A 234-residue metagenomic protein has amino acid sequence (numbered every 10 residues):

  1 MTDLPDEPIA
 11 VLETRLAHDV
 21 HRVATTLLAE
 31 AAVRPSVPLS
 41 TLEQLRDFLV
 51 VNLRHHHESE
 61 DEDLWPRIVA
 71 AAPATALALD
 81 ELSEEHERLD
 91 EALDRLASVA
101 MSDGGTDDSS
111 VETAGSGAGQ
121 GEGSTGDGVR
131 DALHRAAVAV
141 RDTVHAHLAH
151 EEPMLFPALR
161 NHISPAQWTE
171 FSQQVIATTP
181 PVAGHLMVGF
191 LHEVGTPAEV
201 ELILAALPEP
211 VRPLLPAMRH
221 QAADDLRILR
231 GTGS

Functional and structural regions predicted by a protein language model:
M1-S234: Small-residue-biased structural context
